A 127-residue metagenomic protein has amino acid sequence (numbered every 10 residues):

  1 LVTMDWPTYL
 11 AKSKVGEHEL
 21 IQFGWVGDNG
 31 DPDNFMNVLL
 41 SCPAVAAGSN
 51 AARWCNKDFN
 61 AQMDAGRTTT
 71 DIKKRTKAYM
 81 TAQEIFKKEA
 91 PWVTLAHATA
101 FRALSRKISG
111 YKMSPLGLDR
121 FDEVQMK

Functional and structural regions predicted by a protein language model:
L1-A11: Short helix-initiation/N-cap motifs at beta->coil->alpha
A11-K127: Detector for C-terminal structural segments
